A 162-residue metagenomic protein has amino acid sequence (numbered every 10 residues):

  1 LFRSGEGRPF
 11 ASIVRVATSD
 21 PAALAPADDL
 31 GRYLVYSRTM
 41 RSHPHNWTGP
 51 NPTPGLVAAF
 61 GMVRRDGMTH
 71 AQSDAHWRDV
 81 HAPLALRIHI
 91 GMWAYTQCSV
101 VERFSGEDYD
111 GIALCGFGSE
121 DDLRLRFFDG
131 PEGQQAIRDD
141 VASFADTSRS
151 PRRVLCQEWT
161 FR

Functional and structural regions predicted by a protein language model:
L1-R162: Macromolecular interaction modules
